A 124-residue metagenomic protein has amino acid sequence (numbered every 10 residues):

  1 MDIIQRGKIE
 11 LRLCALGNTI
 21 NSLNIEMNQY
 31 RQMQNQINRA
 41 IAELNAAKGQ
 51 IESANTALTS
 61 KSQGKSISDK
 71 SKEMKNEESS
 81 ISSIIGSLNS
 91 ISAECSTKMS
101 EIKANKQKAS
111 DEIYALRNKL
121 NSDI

Functional and structural regions predicted by a protein language model:
M1-I124: N-terminal secretion-targeting helices of virulence/extracellular proteins, encompassing both classical Sec signal
